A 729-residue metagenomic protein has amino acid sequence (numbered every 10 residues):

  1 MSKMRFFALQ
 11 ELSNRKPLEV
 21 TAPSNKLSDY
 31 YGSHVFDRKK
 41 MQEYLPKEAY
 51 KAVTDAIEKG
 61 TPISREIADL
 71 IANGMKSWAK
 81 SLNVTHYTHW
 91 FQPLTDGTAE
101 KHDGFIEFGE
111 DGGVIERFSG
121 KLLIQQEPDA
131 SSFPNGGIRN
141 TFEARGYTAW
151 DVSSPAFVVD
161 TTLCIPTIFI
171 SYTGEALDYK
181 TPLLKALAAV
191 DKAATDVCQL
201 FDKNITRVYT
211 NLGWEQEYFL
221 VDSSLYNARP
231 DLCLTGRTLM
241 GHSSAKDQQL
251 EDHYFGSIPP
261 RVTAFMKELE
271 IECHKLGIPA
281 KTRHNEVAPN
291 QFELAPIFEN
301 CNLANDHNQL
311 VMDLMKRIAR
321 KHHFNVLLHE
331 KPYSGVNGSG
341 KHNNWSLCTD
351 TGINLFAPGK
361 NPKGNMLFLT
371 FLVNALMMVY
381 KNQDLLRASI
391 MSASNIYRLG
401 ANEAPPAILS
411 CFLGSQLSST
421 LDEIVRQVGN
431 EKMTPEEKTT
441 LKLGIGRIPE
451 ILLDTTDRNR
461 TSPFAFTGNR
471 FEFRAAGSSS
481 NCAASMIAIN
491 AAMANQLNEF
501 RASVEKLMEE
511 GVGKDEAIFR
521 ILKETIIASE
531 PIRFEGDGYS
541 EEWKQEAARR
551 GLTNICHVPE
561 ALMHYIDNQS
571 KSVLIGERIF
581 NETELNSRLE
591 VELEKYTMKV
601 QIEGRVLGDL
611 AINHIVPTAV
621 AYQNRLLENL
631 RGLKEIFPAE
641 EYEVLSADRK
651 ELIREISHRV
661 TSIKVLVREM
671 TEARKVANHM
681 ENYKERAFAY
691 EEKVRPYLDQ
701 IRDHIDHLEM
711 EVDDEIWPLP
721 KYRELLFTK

Functional and structural regions predicted by a protein language model:
S2-S24, S132, T141-S154, T162: N-terminal hydrophobic targeting/anchoring segments and the immediately downstream early-domain regions of hydrolases
N14-G120, I124-N140: Histidine/acidic residue-rich metal-binding segments in metalloenzymes
I67, F91, S119, P296-F298 (+5 more regions): Active-site proximal loops enriched in glycine and acidic residues that flank catalytic Cys/His/Asp and coordinate
I67-I71, F91-P93, K121-L122, F169 (+4 more regions): Active-site-proximal loop/turn and secondary-structure-junction residues that shape catalytic pockets, frequently
D96-G112, S131, R229, G236-T238 (+4 more regions): Short linear, low-complexity motifs centered on an aromatic residue
E143-L328, N337-G340, L347-E590: Glycine-rich, acidic/polar active-site loops that bind/position phosphate-bearing ligands
L232, N308, E330-K331, A357-N361 (+6 more regions): Composition- and surface-driven signal marking solvent-exposed, interaction-prone regions in large proteins
T525-K729: C-terminal amphipathic alpha-helical interaction region
